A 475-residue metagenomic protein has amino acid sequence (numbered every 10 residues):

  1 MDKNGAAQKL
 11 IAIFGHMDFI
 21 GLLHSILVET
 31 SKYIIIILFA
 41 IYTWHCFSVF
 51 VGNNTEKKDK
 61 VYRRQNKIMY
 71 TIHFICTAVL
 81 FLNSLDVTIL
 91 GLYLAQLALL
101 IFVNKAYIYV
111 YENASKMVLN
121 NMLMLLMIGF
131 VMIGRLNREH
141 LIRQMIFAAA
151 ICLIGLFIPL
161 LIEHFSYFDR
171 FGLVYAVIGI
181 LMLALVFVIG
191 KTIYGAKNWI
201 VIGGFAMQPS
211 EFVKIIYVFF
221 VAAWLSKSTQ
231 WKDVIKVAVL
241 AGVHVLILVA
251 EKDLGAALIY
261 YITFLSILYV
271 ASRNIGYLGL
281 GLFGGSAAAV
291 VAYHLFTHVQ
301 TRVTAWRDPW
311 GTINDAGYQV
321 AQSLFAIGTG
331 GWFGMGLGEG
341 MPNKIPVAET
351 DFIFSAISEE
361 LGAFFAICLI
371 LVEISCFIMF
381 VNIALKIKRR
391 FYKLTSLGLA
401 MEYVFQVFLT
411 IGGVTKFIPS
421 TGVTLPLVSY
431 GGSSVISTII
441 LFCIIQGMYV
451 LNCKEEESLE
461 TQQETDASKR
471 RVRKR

Functional and structural regions predicted by a protein language model:
M1-H24: Short, strongly hydrophobic alpha-helical membrane anchors
M17-S31, F81-L92, L136-R143: Membrane-helix interface and helix-disruption motif detector
L22-I34, Y109, S458-R475: N-terminal secretory targeting signals
K32-V51: N-terminal signal-anchor/start-transfer transmembrane helix
G52-D59: Extended repeat-based interaction scaffolds and adjacent low-complexity, acidic/S/T/P-biased segments that form broad
F74, D86-D315, S355-T415, I440 (+2 more regions): Hydrophobic alpha-helical transmembrane segments of multi-pass inner membrane proteins, especially in bacterial systems
P309-T350, F354, A363-F365: TM-adjacent membrane-interface loops and short helices in multi-pass inner/ER membrane proteins
K416-T461: Transmembrane alpha-helices of multi-pass inner-membrane enzymes
